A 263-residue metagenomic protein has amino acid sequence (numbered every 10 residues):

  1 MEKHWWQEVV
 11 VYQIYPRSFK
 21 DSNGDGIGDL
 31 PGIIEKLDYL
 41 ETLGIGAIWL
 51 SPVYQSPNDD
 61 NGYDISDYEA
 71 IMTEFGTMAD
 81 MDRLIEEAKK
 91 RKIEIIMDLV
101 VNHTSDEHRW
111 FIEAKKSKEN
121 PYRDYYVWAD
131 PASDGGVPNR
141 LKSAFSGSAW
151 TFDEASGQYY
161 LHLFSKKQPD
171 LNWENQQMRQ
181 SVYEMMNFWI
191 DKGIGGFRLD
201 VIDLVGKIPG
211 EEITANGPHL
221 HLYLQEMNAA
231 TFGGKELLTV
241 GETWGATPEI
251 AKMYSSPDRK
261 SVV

Functional and structural regions predicted by a protein language model:
M1-Y183, N187, D191, I202-P257: Acidic/aromatic-lined carbohydrate-recognition and catalytic surfaces of CAZymes acting on diverse glycans
G195: Receiver (REC) domain switch/active-site residues of two-component response regulators
V262-V263: Conserved small/polar residues in nucleotide/adenosyl-binding loops
